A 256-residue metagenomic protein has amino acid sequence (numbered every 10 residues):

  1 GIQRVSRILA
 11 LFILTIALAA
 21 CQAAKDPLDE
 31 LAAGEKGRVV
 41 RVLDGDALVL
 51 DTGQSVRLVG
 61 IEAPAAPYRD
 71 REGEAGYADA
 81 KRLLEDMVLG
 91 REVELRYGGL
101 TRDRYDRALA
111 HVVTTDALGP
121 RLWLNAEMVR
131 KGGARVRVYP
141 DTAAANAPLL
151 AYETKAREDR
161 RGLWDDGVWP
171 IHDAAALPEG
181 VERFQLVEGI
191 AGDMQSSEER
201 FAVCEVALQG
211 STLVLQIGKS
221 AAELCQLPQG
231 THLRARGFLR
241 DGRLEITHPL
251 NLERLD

Functional and structural regions predicted by a protein language model:
G1-A10: Bacterial N-terminal signal peptides that target proteins for export
L9-A19: Bacterial N-terminal signal peptides
A19-D256: Small beta-barrel nucleic-acid-binding modules, primarily SNase/OB-fold domains and secondarily Tudor-like barrels
